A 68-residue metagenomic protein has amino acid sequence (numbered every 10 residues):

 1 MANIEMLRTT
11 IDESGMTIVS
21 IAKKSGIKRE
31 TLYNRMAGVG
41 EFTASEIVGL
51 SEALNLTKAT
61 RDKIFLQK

Functional and structural regions predicted by a protein language model:
M1-T17: A short, Lys/Arg-rich alpha-helix, primarily the initiator
E13, K24, A53: Residues within the alpha-helical elements of helix-turn-helix
V19, E30, A59: Key DNA-contact positions within bacterial/archaeal DNA-binding proteins
S20-A22, L50: Short alpha-helical "recognition helix" segments of helix-turn-helix
I27-E41: Recognition helix of helix-turn-helix/homeodomain-like DNA-binding domains that insert into the DNA major groove
S45-R61: DNA major-groove recognition helix of helix-turn-helix/homeodomain DNA-binding modules
D62-K68: Short amphipathic recognition helices of helix-turn-helix/homeodomain-type DNA-binding modules
